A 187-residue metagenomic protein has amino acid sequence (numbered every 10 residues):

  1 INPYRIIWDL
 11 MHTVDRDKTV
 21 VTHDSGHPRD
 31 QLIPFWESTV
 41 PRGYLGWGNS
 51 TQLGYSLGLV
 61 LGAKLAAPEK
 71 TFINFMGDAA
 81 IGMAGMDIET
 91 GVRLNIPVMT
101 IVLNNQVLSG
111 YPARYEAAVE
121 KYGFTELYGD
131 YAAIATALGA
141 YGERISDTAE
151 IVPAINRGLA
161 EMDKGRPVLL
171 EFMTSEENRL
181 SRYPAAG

Functional and structural regions predicted by a protein language model:
I1-A63: Active-site diphosphate/adenylate-binding microenvironment
R16-T19, T39-R42, A67-F72, R93-M99 (+2 more regions): Short coil/turn connectors at secondary-structure junctions
T22-D24, F75-M76, T100-N104, E171-S175: Short beta-strand segments
R29-D30, T51-L53, I81-G82, Q106-G110 (+1 more regions): Short gly/pro/ser/thr-enriched loop/turn and capping motifs at secondary-structure boundaries
Q31-E37, S56-G58, G85-I88, G110-E116 (+1 more regions): Short acidic, glycine/serine/threonine-rich loops at helix termini
A66-Y128: Conserved thiamine diphosphate
R114-A154: Conserved thiamine diphosphate
T148-V152, R157-G187: Glycine/aspartate-rich loop-and-adjacent alpha/beta segment that forms the canonical ThDP
